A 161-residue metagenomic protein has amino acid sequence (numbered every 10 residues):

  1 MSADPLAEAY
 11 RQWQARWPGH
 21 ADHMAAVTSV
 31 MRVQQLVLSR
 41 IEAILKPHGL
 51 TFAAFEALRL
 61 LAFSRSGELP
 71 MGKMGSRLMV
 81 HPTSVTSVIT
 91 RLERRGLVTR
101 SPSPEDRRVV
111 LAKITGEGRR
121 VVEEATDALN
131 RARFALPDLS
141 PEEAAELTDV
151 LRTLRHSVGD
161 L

Functional and structural regions predicted by a protein language model:
M1-P18, E142-L161: C-terminal regulatory/oligomerization modules of transcriptional regulators
A15-G19, R40-L50, A132-S140: Short amphipathic alpha-helical boundary/capping segments
A21, M31, Q35-H81: N-terminal helix-turn-helix DNA-binding core of bacterial DNA-binding proteins
A25, S29, E56-L60, R120 (+1 more regions): Pre-recognition alpha-helix immediately N-terminal to the DNA-recognition helix within helix-turn-helix or winged-helix
V37, L78, V121-P137, L154-L161: Alpha-helical linker/hinge and terminal dimerization helices associated with HTH transcriptional regulators
F52, S66-L111: Canonical helix-turn-helix DNA-binding module
R59, S87, D149: DNA-binding alpha-helical recognition surfaces that contact promoter or target DNA
T90-D149: Charged, amphipathic alpha-helical coiled-coil/dimerization segments
